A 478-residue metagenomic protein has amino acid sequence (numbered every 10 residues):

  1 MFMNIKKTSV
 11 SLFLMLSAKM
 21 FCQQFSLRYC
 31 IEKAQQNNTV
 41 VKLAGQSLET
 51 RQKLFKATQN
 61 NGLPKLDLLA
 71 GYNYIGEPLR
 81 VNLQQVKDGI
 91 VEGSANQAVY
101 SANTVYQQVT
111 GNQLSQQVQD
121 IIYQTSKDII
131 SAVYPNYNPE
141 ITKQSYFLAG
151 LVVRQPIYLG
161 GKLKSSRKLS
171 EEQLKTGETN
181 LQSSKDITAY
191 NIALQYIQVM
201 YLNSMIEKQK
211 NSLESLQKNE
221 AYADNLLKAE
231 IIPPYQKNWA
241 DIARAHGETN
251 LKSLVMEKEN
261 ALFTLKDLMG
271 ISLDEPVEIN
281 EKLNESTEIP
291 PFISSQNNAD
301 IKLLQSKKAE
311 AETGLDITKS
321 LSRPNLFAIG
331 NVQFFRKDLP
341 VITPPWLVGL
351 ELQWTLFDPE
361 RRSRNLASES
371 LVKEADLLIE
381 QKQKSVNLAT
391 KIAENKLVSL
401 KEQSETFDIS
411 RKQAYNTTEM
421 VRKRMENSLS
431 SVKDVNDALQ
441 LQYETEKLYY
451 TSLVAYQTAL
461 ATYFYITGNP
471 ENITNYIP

Functional and structural regions predicted by a protein language model:
M20-R80, I231, K266-E312, Q383 (+4 more regions): Bacterial Sec-pathway N-terminal export signals of envelope proteins
I31-N37, K87-Y134, I271-A328, I473-P478: Amphipathic alpha-helical coiled-coil scaffold segments and their short linker/junction regions
K42-Q46, Q59-N60, I157-K185, N211 (+6 more regions): Sec/SRP-type N-terminal targeting helices
K53-F55, T179-N297, K396, L400 (+1 more regions): Periplasmic alpha-helical coiled-coil/stalk elements that build and connect Gram-negative outer-membrane
D67-L69, Y74-V99, L448-P478: Acidic, low-complexity, intrinsically disordered peripheral segments
Y72, L151-Q155, L265, L350-W354: Residues on the lipid-exposed face of transmembrane beta-strands in outer-membrane beta-barrel proteins
Y72-G76, I157, V332-R336, W354-D358 (+1 more regions): Transmembrane beta-strands of outer-membrane beta-barrel pores
H246-I271, K412-N469: Short segments within alpha-helical structural elements
